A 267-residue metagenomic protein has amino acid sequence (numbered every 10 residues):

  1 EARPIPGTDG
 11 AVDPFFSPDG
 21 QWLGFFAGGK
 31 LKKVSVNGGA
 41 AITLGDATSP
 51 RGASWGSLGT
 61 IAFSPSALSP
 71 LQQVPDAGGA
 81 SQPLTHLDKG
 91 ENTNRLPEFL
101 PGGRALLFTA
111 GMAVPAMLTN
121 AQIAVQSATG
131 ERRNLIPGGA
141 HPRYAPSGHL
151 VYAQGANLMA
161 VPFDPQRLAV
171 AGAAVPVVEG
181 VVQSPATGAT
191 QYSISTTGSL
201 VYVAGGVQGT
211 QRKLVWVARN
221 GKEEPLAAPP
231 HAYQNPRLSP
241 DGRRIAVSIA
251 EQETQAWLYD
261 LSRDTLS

Functional and structural regions predicted by a protein language model:
E1-S267: Acidic, proline/glycine-rich low-complexity intrinsically disordered segments
